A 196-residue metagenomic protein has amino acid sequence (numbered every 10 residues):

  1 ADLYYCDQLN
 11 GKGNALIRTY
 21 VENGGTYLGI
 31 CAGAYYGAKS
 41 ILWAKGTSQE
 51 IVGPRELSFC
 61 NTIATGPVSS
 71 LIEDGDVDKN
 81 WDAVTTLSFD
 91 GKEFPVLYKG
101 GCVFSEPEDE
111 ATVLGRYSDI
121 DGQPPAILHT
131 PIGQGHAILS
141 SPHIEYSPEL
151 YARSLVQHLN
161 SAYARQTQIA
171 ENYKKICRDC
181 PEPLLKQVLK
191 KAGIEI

Functional and structural regions predicted by a protein language model:
A1-D7, L28, A32, I51 (+4 more regions): Membrane-interface amphipathic segments in extracytoplasmic regions
A1-G46: Helical hinge/lid and interdomain linker segments adjacent to catalytic or ligand-binding clefts that mediate domain
D2, Y35, T65, D121 (+1 more regions): Surface-exposed, flexible loop/turn segments at secondary-structure boundaries
R18, G135-H136, P142-I196: Extracellular ligand-binding/catalytic regions of CAZymes and related secreted enzymes and adhesion modules
E22, I51, P131-I132: Extracellular/periplasmic catalytic domains that process cell-envelope and extracellular macromolecules
A38-E93: Class I SAM-dependent methyltransferase SAM-binding "motif I" and its flanking Rossmann-like core
D74-A152: Catalytic beta-strand/loop cores that center a nucleophilic Ser/Cys/Thr and support acyl-enzyme chemistry
